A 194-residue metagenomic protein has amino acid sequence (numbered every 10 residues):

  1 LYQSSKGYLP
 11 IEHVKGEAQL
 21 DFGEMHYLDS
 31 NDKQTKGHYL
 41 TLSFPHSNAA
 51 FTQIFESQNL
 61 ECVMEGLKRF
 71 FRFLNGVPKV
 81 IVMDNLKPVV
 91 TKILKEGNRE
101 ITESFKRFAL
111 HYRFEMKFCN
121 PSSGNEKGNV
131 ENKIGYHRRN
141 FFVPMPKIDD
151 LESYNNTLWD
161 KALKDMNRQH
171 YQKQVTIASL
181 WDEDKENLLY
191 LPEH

Functional and structural regions predicted by a protein language model:
L1-A50, N59-E65, L110, H194: Mobile-element integrase/transposase regions, centering on the N-terminal DNA-binding/Zn-coordinating module
P45, F70-K79, H111-E115, P144: Secondary-structure transition/capping motifs at alpha-helix termini and the adjoining loop/turn into the next element
Q53-G76, V80, I101: Active-site beta-loop-alpha junctions of metal-dependent nucleic acid enzymes, especially the RNase H-like/DDE
V77-G97: Acidic/histidine-rich, metal-coordinating catalytic segments
M83-D84, K95-E96, M116-R138, Y154: RNase H-like two-metal-ion nuclease catalytic core shared by retroviral integrases and related mobile-element nucleases
S104-K106, L110-K127, P146-I148: RNase H-like polynucleotidyl transferase catalytic core
I134-H194: Active-site-proximal acidic segments at structured loop/helix or strand boundaries that coordinate catalytic metals
